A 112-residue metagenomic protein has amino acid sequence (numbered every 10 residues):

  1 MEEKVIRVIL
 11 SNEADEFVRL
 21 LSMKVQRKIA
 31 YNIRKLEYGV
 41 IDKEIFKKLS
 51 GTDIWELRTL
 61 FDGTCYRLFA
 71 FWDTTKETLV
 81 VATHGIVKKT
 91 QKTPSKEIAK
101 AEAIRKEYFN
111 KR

Functional and structural regions predicted by a protein language model:
M1-C65, T74-V80, K88-R112: Basic, Lys/Arg-enriched alpha-helical interface segments
